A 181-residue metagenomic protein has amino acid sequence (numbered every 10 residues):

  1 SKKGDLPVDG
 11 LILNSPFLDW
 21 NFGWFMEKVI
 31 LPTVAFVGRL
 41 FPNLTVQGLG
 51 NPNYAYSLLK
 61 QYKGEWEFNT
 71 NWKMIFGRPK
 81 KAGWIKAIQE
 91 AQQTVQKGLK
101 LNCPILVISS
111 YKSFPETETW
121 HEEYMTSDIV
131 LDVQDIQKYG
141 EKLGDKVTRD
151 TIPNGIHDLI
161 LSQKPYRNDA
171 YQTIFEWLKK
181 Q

Functional and structural regions predicted by a protein language model:
S1-K80: Alpha/beta-hydrolase-fold enzymes
L11, V107, R149-T151: Conserved beta-strand scaffold positions in the cores of enzyme catalytic domains, especially in NTP/NDP-utilizing
F22-E27, E118-W120, K164: Short aromatic-enriched loop/helix-cap "lid" or pocket-rim segments at secondary-structure transitions that line
G38, Q93-N102, E141-K142: Short amphipathic alpha-helices and their capping/turn segments at secondary-structure boundaries
F76-G98: Active-site nucleophile elbow and catalytic-triad environment of alpha/beta-hydrolase enzymes
L101, V107-S109: Short beta-strand/loop motif that positions the catalytic acidic residue of the alpha/beta-hydrolase fold
F114-T151: Conserved loop-alpha-helix segment in the C-terminal half of the alpha/beta-hydrolase fold that carries the catalytic
Q137, G144-Q181: Catalytic active-site module of serine/aspartate enzymes centered on a nucleophile-bearing elbow/loop
